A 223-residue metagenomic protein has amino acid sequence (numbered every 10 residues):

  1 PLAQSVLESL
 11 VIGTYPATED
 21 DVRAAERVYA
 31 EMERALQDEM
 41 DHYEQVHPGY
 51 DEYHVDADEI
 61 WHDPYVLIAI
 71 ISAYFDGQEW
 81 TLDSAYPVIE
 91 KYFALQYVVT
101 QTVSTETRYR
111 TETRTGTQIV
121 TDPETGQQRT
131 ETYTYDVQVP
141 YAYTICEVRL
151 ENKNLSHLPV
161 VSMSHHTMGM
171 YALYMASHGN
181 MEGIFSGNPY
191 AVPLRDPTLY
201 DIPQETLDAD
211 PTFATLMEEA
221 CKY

Functional and structural regions predicted by a protein language model:
P1-K222: Membrane-proximal envelope biogenesis segments
